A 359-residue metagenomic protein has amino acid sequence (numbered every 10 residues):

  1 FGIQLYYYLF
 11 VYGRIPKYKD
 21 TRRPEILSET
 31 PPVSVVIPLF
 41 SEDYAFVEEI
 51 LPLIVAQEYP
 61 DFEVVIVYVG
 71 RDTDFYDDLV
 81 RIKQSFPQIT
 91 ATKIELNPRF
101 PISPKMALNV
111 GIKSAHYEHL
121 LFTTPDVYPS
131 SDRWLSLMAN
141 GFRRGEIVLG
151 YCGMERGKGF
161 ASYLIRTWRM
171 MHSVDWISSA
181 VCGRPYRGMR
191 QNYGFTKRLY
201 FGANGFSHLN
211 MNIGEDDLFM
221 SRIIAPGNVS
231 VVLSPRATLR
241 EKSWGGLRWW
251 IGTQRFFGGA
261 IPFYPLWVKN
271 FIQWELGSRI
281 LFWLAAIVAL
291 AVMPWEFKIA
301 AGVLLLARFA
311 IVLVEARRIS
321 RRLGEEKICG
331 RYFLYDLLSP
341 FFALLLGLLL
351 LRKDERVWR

Functional and structural regions predicted by a protein language model:
F1-I26, A316-I319: N-terminal membrane-anchoring/stem segments of glycan-assembly enzymes
P31-S34, E63: Cell-envelope/extracellular polymer assembly enzymes that use nucleotide-activated donors
L51-P98: Acidic donor-binding segment of Leloir-type glycosyltransferases
F86, A91, L96-S103, A107 (+5 more regions): Long helical/loop segments within the catalytic core of UDP-sugar-dependent glycosyltransferases, especially the large
L120: Short aromatic/hydrophobic "clamp" motif used to bind/position activated sugar donors
T124-N140: Acidic donor-binding/catalytic loop of UDP-sugar-dependent glycosyltransferases, especially processive GT2
I147-H172, F201, F206-K269: Catalytic donor/gating beta->alpha subdomain of glycosyltransferases that bind UDP-sugars
R279-D354: Membrane-embedded multi-pass helical conduit in multi-pass membrane proteins, especially envelope-biosynthetic
